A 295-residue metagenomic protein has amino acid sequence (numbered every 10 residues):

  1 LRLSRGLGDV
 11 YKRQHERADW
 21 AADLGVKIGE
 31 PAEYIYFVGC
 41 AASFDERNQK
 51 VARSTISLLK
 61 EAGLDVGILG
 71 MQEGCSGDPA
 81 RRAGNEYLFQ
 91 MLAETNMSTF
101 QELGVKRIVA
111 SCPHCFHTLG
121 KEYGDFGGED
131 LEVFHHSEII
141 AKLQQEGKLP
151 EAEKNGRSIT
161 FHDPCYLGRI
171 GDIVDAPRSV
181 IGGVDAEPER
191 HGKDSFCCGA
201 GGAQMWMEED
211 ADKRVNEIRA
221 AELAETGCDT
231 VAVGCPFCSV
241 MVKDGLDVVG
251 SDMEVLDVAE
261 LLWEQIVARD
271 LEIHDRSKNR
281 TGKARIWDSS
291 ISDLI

Functional and structural regions predicted by a protein language model:
R5-G8, Q14, L24, E30-A32 (+7 more regions): Iron-sulfur (Fe-S) cluster-binding modules
R5-S111, F116-T118, E122-Y123, N279-I295: Iron-sulfur-cluster electron-transfer modules
G39-S43, Q72-R82, A110-T118, H162-I170 (+2 more regions): Local cysteine-cluster metal-coordination motifs and their immediate loop/turn environment, predominantly Fe-S cluster
N48-V51, D172-P177: Residues at alpha-helix caps and immediate loop-helix transition turns in enzyme cores, especially N- and C-cap
G84-F89, W206-D212: Short, flexible loop segments at the rims of nucleotide/cofactor-binding pockets, characterized by
Q90-N96, I139-E146: Active-site glycine-rich loop that binds ribose-phosphate moieties when present
L131-I139: Short, conserved active-site entrance elements at the starts or edges of catalytic domains
